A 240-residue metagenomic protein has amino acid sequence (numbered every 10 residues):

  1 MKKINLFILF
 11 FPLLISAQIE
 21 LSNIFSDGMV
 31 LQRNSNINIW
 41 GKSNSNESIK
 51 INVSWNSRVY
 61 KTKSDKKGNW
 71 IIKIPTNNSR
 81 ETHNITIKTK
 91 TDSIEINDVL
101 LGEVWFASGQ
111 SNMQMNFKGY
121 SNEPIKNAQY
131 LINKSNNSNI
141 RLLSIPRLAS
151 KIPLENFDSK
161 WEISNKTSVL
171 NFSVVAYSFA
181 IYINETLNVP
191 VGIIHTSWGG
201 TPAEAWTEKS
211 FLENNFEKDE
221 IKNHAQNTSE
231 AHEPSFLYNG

Functional and structural regions predicted by a protein language model:
M1-E20: Bacterial Sec-dependent N-terminal signal peptides
Q18-G240: Cell-envelope and extracellular/periplasmic
